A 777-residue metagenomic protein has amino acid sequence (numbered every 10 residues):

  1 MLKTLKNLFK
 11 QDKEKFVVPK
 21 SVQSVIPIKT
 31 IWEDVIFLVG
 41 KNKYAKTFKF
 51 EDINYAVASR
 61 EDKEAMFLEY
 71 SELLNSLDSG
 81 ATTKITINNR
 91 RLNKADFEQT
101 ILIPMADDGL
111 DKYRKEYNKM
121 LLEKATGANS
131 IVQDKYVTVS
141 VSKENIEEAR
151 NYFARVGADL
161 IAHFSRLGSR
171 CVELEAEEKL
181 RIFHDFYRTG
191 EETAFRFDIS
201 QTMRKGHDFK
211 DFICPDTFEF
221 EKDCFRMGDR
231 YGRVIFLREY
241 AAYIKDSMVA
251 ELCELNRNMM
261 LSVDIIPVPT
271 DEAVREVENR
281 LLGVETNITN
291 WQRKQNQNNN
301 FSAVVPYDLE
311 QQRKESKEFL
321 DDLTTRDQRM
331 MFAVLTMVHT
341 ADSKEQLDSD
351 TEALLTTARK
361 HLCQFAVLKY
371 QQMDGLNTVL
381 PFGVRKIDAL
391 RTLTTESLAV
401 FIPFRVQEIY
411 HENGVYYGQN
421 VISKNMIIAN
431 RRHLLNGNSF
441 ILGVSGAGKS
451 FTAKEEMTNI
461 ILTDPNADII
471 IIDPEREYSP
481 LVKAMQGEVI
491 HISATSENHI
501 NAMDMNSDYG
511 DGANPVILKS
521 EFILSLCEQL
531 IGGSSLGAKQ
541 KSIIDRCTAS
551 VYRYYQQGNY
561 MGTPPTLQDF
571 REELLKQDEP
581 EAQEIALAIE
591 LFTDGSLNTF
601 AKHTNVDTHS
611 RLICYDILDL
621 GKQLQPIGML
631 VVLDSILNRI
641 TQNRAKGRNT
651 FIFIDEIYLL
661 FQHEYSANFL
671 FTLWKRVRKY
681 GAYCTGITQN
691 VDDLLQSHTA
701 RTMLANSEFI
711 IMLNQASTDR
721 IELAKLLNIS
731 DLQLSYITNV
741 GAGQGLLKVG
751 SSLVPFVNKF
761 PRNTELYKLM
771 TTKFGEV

Functional and structural regions predicted by a protein language model:
M1-F404: Extended, folded cores of ATP/NTP-driven motor/assembly subunits in large transport and secretion machines
I53, R60-S79, R90, V268 (+9 more regions): P-loop NTPase motor domains
I441: Hydrophobic anchor at the beta1->P-loop junction of P-loop NTPases
V444: P-loop (Walker A) phosphate-binding loop of NTP-binding proteins
K449: Conserved lysine of the Walker
T452: Hydrophobic positions on the alpha1 helix immediately C-terminal to the Walker A/P-loop
N459-I470: Post-Walker A helix-loop "phosphate-sensing" segment adjacent to the P-loop in P-loop NTPases
Q486-I490, T699-M712: A short helix-turn-beta junction within AAA+ P-loop NTPase domains corresponding to the substrate/partner-engaging
